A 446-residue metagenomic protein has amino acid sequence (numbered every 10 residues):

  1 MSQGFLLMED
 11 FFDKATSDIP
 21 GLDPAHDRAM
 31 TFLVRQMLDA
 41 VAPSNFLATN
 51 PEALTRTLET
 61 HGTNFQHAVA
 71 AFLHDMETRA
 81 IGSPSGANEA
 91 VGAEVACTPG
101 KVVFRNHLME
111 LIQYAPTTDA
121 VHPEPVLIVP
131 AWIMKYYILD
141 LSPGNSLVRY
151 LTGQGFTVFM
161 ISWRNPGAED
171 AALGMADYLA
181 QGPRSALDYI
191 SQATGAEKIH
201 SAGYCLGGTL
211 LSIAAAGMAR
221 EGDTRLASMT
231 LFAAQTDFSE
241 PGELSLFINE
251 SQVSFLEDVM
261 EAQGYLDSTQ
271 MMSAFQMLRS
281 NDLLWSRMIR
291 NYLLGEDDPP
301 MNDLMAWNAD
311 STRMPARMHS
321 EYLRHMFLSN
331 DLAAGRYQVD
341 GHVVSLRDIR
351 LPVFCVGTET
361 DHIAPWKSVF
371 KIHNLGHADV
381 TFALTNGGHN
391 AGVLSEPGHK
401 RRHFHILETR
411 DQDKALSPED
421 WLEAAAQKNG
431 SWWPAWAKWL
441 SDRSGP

Functional and structural regions predicted by a protein language model:
M1-M109, V121-H122, F159, I372 (+4 more regions): Amphipathic, low-complexity, repeat-rich surface-exposed segments
G4, M8, F12-T55, G62 (+7 more regions): Alpha/beta-hydrolase-fold enzymes
V121-W132: Short beta-strand element of the alpha/beta-hydrolase
D140-V158: Short amphipathic alpha-helix adjacent to the substrate-entry channel of hydrolases
D170-T194: Alpha/beta-hydrolase active-site loop
G203-G207, L211: Gly/Ala-rich beta-loop-alpha elbow adjacent to hydrolase catalytic centers
C355-G357, D361: Short beta-strand/loop motif that positions the catalytic acidic residue of the alpha/beta-hydrolase fold
P365-L375, N386: Short alpha-helix in the alpha/beta-hydrolase fold that links the catalytic acid
